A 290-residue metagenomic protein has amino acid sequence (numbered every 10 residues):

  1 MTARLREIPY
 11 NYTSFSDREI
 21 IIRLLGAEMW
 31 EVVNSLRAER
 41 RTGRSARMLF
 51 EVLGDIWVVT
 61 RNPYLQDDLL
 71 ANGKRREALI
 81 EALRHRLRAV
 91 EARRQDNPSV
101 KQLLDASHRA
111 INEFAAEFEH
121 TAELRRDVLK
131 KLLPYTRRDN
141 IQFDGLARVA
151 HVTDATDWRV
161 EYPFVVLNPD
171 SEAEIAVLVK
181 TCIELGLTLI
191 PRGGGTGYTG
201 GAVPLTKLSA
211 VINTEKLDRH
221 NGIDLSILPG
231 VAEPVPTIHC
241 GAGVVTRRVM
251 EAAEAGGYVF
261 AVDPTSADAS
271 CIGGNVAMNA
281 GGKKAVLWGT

Functional and structural regions predicted by a protein language model:
M1-R192, G197-T290: Noncatalytic alpha-helical scaffold of FAD-dependent oxidoreductases
